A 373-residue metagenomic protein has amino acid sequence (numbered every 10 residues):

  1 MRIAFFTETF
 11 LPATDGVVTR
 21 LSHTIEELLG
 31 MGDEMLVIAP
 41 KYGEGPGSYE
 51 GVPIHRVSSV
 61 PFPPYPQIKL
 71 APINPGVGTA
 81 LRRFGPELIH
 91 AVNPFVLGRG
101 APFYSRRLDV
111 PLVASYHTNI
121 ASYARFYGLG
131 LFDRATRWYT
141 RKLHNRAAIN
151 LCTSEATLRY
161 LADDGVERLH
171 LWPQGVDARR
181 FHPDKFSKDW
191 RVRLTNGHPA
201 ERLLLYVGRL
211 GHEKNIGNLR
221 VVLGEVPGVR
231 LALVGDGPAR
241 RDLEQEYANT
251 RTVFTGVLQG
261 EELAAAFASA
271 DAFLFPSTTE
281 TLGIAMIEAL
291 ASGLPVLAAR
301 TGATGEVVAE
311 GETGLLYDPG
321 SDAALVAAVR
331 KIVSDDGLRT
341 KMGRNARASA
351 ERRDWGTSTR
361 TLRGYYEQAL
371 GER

Functional and structural regions predicted by a protein language model:
M1-R56, W355: N-terminal subdomain of nucleotide-sugar transferases
L81, H144, V257-L258, A265-A270: Short alpha-helical donor nucleotide-sugar binding micro-motif in glycosyltransferases
R193, G197-V226: Conserved donor-binding/catalytic core segment of Leloir-type glycosyltransferases
R241-E262: Nucleotide-activated donor-binding/catalytic signature segment of Leloir-type glycosyltransferases, i.e., the conserved
T278: Aromatic "clamp/platform" in nucleotide-sugar-dependent glycosyltransferases that forms part of the donor/acceptor
P295-A299, V308: Short hydrophobic beta-strand element within catalytic cores of glycosyltransferases and related nucleotide-activated
E310-G311, L315-D322, K331-D336: Conserved acidic donor-binding segment of nucleotide-sugar-dependent glycosyltransferases
L338-R352: A short, well-ordered alpha-helix in the C-terminal region of glycosyltransferases
